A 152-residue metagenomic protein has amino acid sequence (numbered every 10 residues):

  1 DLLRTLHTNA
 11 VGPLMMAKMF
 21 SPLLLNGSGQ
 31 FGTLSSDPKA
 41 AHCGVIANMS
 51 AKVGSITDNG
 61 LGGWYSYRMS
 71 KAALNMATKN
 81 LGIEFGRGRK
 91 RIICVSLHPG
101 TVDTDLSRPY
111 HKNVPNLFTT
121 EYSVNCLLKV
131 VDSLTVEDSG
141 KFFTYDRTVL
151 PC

Functional and structural regions predicted by a protein language model:
D1-H7, V11, S21-G88, G100: Catalytic loop of short-chain dehydrogenase/reductase
G12, A73, T119-S123: Soluble or luminal CAZymes and related metallo-dependent hydrolases
G12-A17, L127: Conserved internal alpha-helix within the Rossmann fold of NAD(P)-dependent oxidoreductases
M19-P22, K129: Residue-level signal for well-ordered alpha-helical scaffold segments within enzymatic catalytic domains
N75, F85-V102, E137-F142: Conserved Rossmann-fold SDR core element
S96, T104, P109-C152: C-terminal helical subdomain
